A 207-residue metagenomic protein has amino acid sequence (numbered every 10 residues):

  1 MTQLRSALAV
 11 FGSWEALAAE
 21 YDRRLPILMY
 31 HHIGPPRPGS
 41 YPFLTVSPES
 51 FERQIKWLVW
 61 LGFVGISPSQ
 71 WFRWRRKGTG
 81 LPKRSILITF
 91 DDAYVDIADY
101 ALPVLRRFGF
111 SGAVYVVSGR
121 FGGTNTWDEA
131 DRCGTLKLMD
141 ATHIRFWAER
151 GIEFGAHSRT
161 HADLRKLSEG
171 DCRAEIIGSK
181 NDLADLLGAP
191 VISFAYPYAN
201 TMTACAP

Functional and structural regions predicted by a protein language model:
M1-L25: Membrane-proximal basic amphipathic "stem/tether" segments
L25-G34, K83-I86, R106-T203: Metal-dependent polysaccharide deacetylase catalytic core of the NodB/CE4 family, i.e., the active-site-bearing domain
P35-G39: Short, solvent-exposed loop/turn elements at domain surfaces
Y41-T45, A130-C133: Short glycine-enriched, charge-decorated loop/helix-capping segments at active-site entrances that position
T45-G80, A184-L186: C-terminal domain-boundary segment and adjacent tail
T45-W57, D92-V95, L136-T142: Aromatic- and glycine-enriched glycan-recognition loops and surfaces that form the carbohydrate-binding subsites
S67-S69, L87-T89, V95-L102: Extended catalytic core of nucleotide-activated donor transferases of GT-like folds
A206-P207: Catalytic cores of alpha/beta
